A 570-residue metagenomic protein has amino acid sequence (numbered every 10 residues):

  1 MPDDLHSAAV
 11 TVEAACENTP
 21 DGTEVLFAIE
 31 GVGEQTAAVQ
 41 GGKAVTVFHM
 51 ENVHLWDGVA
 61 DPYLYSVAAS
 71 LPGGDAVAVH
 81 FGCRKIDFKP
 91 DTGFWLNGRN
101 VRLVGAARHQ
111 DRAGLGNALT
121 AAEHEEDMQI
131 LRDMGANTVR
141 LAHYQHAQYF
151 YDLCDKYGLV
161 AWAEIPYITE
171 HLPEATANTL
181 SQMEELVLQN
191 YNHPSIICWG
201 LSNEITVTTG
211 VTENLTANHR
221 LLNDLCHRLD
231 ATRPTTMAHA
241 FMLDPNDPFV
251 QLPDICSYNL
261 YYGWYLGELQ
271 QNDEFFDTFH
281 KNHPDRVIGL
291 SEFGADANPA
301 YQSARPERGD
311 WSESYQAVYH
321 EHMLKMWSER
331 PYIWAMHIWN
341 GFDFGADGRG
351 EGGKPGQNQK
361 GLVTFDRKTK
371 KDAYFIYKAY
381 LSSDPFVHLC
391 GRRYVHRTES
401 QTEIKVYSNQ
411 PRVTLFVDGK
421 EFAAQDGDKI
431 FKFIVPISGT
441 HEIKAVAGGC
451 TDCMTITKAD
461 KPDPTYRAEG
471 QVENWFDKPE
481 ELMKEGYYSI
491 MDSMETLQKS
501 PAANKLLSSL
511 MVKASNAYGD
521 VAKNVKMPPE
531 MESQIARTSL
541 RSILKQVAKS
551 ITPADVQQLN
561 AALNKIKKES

Functional and structural regions predicted by a protein language model:
M1-H143, L153, Y157-A161, Q182 (+6 more regions): Secreted/periplasmic carbohydrate-active enzymes, especially glycoside hydrolases
W56, A107-A122, M134-A142, E164-N178 (+4 more regions): The substrate-binding groove and active-site-proximal loops of carbohydrate-active enzymes, especially glycoside
G82-F88, A106-Q110, R140-L153, I165-T169 (+4 more regions): Short, solvent-exposed turn/loop segments enriched in Gly/Ser/Thr/Pro and often Arg
Y151-Y157, L186-P194, N246-Q251, H280: Acidic (Asp/Glu)-rich catalytic clusters
N178-P194, L225-L229, K325-M326: An active-site-proximal structural segment forming one wall of the substrate-binding cleft that immediately precedes
M183-T212: Active-site groove signature of glycoside hydrolases
I197-W199, A217-R228, T235-H239, N246-P253 (+1 more regions): Substrate-binding clefts and catalytic carboxylate motifs of secreted carbohydrate-active enzymes
K478-K568: Compact, charge-rich alpha-helical regulatory domains located at protein termini
